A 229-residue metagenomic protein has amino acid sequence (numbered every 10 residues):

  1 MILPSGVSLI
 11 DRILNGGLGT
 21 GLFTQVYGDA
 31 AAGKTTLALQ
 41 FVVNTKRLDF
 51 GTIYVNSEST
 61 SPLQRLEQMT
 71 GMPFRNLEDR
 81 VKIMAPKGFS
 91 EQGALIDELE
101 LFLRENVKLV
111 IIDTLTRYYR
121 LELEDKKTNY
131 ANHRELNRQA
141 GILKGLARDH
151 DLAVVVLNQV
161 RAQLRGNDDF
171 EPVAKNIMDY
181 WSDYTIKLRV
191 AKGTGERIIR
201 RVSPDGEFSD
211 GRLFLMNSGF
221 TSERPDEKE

Functional and structural regions predicted by a protein language model:
L3-V7, T35, F89-Q92, H133-L136: A conditional alpha-helix N-cap/helix-loop micro-motif detector
S5-L18: Pre-Walker A adenine-sensing motif
R12, F23-V26, T185: A positional/architectural concept
G16-L18, N44-L48, P73-N76, L101-E105 (+2 more regions): Conserved catalytic network of the ASCE P-loop NTPase/AAA+ motor domain
G19-E98: Conserved P-loop
F89, I96-I177: P-loop NTPase motor core
L146-E229: Phosphate-binding/switch region of NTP-binding enzymes
